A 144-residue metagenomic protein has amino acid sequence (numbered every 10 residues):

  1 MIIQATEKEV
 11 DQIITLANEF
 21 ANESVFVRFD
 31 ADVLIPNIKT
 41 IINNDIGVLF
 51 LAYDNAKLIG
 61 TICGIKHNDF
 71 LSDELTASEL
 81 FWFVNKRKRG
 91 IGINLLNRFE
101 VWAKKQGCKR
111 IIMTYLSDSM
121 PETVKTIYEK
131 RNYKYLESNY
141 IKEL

Functional and structural regions predicted by a protein language model:
M1-T15: A short beta-loop-alpha structural element at the N-terminal edge of CoA-dependent acyl/N-acetyltransferase catalytic
N18-I38: Conserved GNAT-fold acetyl-CoA-binding loop/helix
K39-L51: A short helix-loop-beta-strand connector motif used in the catalytic cores of GNAT acetyltransferases and, in some
L51, K57-K66: Conserved beta-strand in the GNAT
N68-E79, L136: A conserved beta-turn-beta hairpin within the catalytic core of GNAT-like acetyltransferases that forms part
L80-R89: A short, internal acetyl-CoA/4′-phosphopantetheine-binding micro-motif in the GNAT/acyltransferase core
N94-R110: Conserved acyl-CoA
I112-T123, L144: Conserved beta-strand-loop-alpha-helix junction that forms the acyl-donor binding cleft
